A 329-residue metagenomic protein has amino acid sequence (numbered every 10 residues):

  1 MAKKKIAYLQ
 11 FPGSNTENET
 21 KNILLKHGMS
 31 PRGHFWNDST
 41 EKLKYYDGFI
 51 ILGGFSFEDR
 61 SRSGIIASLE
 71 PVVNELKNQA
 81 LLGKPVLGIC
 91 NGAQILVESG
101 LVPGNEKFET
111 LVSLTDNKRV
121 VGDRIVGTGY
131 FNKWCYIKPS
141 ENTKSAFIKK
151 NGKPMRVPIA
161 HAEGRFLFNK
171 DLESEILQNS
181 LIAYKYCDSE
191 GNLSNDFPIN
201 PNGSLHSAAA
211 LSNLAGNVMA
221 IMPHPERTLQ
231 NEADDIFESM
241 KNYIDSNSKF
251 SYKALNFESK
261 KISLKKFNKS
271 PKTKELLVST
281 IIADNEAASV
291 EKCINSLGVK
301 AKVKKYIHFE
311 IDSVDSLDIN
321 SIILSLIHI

Functional and structural regions predicted by a protein language model:
M1, P271-L276: Flexible, low-complexity inter-domain linkers and amphipathic docking helices that mediate domain-domain
M1-P103, G122-G127, F131, L205-H206 (+1 more regions): N-terminal beta1-alpha1 cap of cysteine-dependent amidohydrolase-like domains
D38-S39, Y45, N78, V112-K266: Amide-donor transfer/coupling interface in amidating biosynthetic enzymes
P103-L114: A short alpha->loop->secondary-structure connector
L277-E286, V314-S316: Short, surface-exposed ligand-recognition loops at beta-strand->loop->(often short) alpha-helix junctions that present
K292-V299, I323-S325: C-terminal non-catalytic interaction/assembly regions of soluble proteins
V303-F309: Short Gly/Ser/Thr- and Asp/Glu-enriched loop/turn motifs at secondary-structure junctions
I327-I329: Conserved small/polar residues in nucleotide/adenosyl-binding loops
